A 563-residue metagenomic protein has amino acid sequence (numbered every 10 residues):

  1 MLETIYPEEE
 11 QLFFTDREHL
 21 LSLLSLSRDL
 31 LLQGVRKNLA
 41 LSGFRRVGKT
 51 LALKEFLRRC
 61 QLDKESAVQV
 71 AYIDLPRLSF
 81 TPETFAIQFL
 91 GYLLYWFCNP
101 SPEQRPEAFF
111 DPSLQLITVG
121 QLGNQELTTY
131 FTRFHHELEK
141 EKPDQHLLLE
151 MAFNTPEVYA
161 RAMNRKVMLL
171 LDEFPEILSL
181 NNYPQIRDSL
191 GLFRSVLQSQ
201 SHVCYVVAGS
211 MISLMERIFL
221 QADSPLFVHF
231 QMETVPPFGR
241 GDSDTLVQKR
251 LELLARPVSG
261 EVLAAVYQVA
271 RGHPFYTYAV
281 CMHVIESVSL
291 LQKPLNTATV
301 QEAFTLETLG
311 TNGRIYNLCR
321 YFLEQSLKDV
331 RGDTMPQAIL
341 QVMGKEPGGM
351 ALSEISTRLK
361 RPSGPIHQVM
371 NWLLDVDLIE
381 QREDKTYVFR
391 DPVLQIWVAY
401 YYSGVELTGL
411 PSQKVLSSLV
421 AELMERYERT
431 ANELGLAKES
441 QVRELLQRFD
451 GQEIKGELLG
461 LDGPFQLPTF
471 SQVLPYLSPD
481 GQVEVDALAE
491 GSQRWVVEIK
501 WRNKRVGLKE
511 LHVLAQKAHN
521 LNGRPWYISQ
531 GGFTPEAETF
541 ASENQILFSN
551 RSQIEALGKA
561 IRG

Functional and structural regions predicted by a protein language model:
M1-R46, L51-E65: Walker A/P-loop-proximal flanking segment of P-loop NTPase domains
K37-N38, G43-V47, L51-M168, I177-Y183 (+1 more regions): P-loop NTPase nucleotide-binding core
R161-M163, V167-L170, E176-A222: Sensor-1/coupling segment of RecA-like P-loop NTPase cores
R217-Q268: Helix-loop-helix "sensor" segment of P-loop NTPases
G272, Y276-S363: Winged-helix-like regulatory helical subdomains adjacent to P-loop NTPase cores
L359-V376, Q381: Short amphipathic alpha-helical interaction segments
P392-R426: Short, amphipathic alpha-helical interaction segments positioned at domain boundaries
D480-Q482, E490-G558: Catalytic cores of nucleic-acid endonucleases
